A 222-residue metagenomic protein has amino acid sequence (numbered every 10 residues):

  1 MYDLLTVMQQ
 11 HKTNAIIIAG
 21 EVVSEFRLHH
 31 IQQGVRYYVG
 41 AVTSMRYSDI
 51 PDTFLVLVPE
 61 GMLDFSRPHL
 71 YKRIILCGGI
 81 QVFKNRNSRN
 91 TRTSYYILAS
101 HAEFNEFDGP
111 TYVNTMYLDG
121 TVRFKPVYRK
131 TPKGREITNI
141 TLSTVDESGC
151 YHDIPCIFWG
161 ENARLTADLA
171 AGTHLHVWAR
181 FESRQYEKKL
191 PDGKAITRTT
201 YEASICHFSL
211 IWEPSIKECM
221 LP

Functional and structural regions predicted by a protein language model:
M1-P222: OB-fold and OB-like single-stranded nucleic-acid-recognition modules and their adjacent interaction interfaces
